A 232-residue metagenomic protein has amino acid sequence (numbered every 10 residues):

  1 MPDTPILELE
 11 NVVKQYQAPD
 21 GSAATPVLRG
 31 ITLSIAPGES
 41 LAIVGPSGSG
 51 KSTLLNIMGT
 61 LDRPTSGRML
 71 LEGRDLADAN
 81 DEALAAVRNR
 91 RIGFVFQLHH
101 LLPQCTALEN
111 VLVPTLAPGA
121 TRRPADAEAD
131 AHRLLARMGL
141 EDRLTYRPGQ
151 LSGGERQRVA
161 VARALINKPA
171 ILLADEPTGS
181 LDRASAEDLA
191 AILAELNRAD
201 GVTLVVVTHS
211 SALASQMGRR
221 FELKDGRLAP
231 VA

Functional and structural regions predicted by a protein language model:
M1-T4, A232: Short, low-complexity, intrinsically disordered N-terminal peptides in bacterial proteins
P5-L223: ABC family nucleotide-binding domain
R220-A232: H-loop (His-switch) and adjacent beta-strand-loop-beta switch element of ABC-type ATPase nucleotide-binding domains
